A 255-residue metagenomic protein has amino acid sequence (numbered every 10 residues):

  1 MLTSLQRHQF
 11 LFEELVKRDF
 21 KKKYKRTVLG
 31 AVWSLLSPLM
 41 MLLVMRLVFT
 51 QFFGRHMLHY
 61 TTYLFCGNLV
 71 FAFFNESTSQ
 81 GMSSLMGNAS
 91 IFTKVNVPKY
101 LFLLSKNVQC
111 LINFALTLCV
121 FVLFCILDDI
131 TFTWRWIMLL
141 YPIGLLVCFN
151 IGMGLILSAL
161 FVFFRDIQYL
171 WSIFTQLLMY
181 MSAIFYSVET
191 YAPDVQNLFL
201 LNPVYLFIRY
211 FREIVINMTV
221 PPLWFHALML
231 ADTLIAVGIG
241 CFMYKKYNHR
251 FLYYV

Functional and structural regions predicted by a protein language model:
M1-V255: Hydrophobic transmembrane alpha-helices and immediately adjacent juxtamembrane helices of multi-pass inner-membrane
